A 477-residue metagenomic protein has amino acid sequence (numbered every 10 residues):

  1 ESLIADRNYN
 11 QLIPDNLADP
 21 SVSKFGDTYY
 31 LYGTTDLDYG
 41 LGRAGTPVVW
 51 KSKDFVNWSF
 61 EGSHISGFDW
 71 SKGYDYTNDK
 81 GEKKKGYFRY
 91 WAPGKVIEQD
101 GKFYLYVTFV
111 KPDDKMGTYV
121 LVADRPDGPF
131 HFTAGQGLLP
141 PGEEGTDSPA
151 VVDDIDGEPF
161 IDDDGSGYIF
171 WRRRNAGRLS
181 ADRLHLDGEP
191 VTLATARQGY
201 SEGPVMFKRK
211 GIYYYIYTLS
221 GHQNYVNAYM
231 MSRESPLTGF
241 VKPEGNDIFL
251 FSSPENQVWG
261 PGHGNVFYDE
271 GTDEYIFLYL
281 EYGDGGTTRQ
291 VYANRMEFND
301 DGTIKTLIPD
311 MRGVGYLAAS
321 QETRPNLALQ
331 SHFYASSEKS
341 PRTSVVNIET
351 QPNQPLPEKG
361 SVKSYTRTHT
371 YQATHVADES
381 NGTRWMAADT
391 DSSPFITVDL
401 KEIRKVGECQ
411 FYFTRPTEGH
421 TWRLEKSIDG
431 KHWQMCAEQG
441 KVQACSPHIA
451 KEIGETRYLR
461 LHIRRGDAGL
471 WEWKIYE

Functional and structural regions predicted by a protein language model:
E1-A92, I97-G199, K208-Y213, T218-E255 (+3 more regions): Beta-rich carbohydrate-recognition and catalytic domains
M116, G260-G262, R289, G419-T421: Short, surface-exposed coil-to-beta transition loops
T146-S148, G262-N265: Short aromatic loop motif centered on NTY/YTY
T218, E234, G262, D269-G271 (+4 more regions): Short, loop-centered acidic/histidine patches that primarily coordinate divalent metals
G315-E402, Y412-E418, E438, K474: Disordered, acidic Ser/Thr/Pro-rich linker "stalks" and the adjacent N-terminal cap of the next globular domain
D378-A437, K441-E477: Aromatic, loop-rich ligand-recognition surfaces of beta-strand-rich domains
